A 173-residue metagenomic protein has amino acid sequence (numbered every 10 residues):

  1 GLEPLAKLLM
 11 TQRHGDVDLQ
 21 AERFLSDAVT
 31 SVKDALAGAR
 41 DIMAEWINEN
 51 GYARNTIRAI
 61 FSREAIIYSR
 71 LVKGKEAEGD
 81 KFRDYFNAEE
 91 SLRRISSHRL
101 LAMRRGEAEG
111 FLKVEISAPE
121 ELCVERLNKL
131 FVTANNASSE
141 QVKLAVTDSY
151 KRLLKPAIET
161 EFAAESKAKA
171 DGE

Functional and structural regions predicted by a protein language model:
L2-E173: Duplex nucleic acid-engaging cores and interfaces of nucleic-acid transaction enzymes
